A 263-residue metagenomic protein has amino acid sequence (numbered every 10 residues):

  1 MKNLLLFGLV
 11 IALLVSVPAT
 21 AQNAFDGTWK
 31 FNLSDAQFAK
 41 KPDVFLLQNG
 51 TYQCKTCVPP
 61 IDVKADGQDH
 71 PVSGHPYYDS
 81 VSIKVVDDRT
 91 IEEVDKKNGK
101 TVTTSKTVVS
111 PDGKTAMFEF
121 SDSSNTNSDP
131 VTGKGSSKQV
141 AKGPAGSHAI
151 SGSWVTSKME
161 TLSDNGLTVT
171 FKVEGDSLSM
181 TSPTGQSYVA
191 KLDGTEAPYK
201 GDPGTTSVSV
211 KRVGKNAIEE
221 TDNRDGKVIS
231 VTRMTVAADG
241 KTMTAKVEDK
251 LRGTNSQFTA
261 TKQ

Functional and structural regions predicted by a protein language model:
M1-L4: Positively charged n-region of N-terminal signal peptides that target proteins for export
F7-S16: Bacterial N-terminal signal peptides
V17-A21: Sec/Tat signal peptide C-region and signal peptidase I cleavage site
Q22-Q263: Hydrophobic small-molecule pocket/channel-lining residues, especially in calycin-type beta-barrels
